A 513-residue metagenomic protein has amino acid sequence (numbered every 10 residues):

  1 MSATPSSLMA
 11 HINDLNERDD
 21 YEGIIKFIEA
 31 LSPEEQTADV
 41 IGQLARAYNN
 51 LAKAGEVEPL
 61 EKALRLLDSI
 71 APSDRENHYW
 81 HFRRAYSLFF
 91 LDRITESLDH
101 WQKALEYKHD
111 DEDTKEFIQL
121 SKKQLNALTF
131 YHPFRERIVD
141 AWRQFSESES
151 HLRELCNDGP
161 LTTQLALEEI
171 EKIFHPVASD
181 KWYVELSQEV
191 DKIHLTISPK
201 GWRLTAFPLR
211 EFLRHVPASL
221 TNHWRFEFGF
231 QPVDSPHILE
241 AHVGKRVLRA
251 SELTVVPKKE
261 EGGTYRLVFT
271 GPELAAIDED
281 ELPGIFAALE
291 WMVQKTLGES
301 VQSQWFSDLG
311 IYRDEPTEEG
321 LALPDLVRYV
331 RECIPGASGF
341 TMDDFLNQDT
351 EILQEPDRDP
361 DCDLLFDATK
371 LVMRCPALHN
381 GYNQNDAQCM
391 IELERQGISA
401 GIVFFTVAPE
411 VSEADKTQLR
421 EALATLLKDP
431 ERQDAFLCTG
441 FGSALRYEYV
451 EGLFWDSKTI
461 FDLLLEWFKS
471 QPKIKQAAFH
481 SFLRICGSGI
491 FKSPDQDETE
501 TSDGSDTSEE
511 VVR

Functional and structural regions predicted by a protein language model:
T4-P33, N49-E58: Alpha-helical segment of the N-proximal tetratricopeptide repeat
S6, A10, Q43, N50 (+4 more regions): "A position-specific structural signal for the A-helix of alpha-solenoid helical repeats
A30-L31, S69-I70, K103-A104: Canonical positions in the second alpha-helix
Q36-Y86, F90: Alpha-helical adaptor scaffolds
I94-D113, Q119-K123: TPR/TPR-like (Sel1-like) alpha-helical repeat modules
Q119-Q124, H194, S198-D343: Internal, hydrophobic cores of structured domains that mediate oligomerization or house catalytic pockets within large
T221-N222, P356-R513: C-terminal structured domains
